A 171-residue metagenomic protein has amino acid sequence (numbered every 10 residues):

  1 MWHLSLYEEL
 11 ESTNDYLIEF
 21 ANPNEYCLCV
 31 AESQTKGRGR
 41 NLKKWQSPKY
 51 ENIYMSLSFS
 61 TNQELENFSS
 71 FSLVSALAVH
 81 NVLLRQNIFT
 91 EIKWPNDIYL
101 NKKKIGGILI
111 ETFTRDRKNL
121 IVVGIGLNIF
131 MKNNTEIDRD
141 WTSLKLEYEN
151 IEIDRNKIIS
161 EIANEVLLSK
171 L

Functional and structural regions predicted by a protein language model:
M1-R85, G106, E152: N-terminal lobe of the biotin/lipoate ligase/transferase fold
T13, M55, D97, G126 (+1 more regions): Residue-level signal for inorganic ion chemistry
E32-Q34, I98, L127: Active-site metal-binding loops of divalent metal-dependent hydrolases
W45-S47, I98, R115: Generic marker of residues within folded, mature protein domains
Q63-E64, L73-T90, L100-L171: Long, positively charged amphipathic alpha-helical accessory segments at protein N-termini or as interdomain linkers
